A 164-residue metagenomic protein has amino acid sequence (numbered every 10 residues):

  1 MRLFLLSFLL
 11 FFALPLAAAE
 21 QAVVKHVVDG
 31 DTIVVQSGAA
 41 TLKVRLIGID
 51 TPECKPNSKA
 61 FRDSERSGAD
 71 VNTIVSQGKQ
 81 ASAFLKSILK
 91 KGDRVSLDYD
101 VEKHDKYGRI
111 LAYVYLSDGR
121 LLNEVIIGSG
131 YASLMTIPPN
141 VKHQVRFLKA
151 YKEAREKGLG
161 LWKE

Functional and structural regions predicted by a protein language model:
M1-S7: Positively charged n-region of N-terminal signal peptides that target proteins for export
A13-P15: N-terminal signal peptide c-region/cleavage motif recognized by signal peptidases
A18-G128, M135: Electropositive
S129-Y131, G158: Short glycine-centered helix-capping/turn motifs at secondary-structure transition points
T136-E164: N-terminal targeting pre-sequences for secretion and organelle import
